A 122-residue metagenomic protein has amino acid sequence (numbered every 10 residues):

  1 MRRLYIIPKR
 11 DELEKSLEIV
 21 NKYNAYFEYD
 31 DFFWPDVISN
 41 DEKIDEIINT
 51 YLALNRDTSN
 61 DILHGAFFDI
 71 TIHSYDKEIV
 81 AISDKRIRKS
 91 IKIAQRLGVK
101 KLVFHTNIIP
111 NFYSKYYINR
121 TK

Functional and structural regions predicted by a protein language model:
M1-K89, Q95: N-terminal pre-domain/capping segments
H73-K122: Active-site acidic/histidine proton-transfer and metal-coordination neighborhood in alpha/beta enzyme cores
